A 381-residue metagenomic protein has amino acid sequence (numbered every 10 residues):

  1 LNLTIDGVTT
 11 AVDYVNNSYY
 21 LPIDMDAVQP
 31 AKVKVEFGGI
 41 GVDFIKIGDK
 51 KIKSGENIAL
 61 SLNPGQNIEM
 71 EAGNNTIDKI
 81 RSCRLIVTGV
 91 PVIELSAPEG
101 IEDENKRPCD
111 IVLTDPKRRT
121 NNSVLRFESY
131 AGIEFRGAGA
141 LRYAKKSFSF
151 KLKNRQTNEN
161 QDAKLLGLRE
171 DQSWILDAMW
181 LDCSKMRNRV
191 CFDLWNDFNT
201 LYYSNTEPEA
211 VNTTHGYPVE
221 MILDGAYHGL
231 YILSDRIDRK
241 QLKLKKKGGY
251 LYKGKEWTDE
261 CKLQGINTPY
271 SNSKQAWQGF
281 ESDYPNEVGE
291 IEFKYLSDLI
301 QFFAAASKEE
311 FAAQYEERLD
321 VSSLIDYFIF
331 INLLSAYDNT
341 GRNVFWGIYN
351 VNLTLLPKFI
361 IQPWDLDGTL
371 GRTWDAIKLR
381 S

Functional and structural regions predicted by a protein language model:
L1-N63, T76-C83: Predominantly extracytoplasmic/ectodomain segments of secreted and cell-surface proteins
M25-V28, K34, G38-G39, T76-V190: Conserved NTP-binding catalytic cores of kinases and kinase-like/nucleotidyltransferase enzymes across multiple kinase
N63-N67, K106: Extracellular Ig-like/FN3 beta-sandwich strand-entry sites
M70-A72: Conserved structural position at the C-terminal beta-strand of extracellular beta-sandwich adhesion modules
F150, E317-T373: Active-site acidic catalytic loop and adjacent metal/ATP-binding pocket of ATP-dependent phosphoryl transfer enzymes
N154-N158, K164, L168-L181, N212 (+1 more regions): Internal "kinase-insert"/substrate-recognition segments embedded within catalytic cores of ATP-dependent enzymes
D182-S204: A conserved alpha-helical element in kinase catalytic cores
L201-V219, F311-Y315: Surface-exposed patches in mature extracellular/periplasmic domains of secreted proteins
